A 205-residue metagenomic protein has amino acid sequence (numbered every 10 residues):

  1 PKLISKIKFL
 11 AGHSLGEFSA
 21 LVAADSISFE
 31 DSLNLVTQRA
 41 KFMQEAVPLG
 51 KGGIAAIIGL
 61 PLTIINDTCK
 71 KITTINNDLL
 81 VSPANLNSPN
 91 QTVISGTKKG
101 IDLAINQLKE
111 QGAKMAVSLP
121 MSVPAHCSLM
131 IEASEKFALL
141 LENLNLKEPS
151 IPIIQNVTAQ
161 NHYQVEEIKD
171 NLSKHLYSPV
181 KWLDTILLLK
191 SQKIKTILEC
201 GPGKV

Functional and structural regions predicted by a protein language model:
P1-A11, L60, I94: Helix-rich "cap/lid" substructures immediately adjacent to catalytic or cofactor-binding pockets
P1-L3, A40, L176-Q192: Phosphate/ATP-binding catalytic cores across multiple sugar-kinase/actin-like superfamilies, primarily ASKHA
K2, L21-I27, Q192: Alpha-helix C-terminal capping segments
K8-G12, G16, A20, S28: Gly/Ala-rich beta-loop-alpha elbow adjacent to hydrolase catalytic centers
L15, T97, C200-P202: Glycine-rich beta-strand-to-loop/alpha-helix junction loops that act as flexible
A24-S178: Alpha/beta catalytic cores of group-transfer enzymes, especially the acyltransferase/condensing modules of polyketide
K114, H126, K181-V205: Conserved catalytic block of serine-dependent lipid acyl chemistry
